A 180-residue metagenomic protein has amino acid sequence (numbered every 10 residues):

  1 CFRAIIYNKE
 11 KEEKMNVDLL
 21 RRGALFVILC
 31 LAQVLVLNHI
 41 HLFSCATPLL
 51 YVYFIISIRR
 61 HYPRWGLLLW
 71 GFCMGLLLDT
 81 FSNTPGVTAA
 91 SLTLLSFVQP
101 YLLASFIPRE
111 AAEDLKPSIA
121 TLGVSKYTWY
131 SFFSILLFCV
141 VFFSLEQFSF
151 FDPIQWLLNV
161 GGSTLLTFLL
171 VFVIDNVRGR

Functional and structural regions predicted by a protein language model:
F2-R180: Terminal, non-globular segments
